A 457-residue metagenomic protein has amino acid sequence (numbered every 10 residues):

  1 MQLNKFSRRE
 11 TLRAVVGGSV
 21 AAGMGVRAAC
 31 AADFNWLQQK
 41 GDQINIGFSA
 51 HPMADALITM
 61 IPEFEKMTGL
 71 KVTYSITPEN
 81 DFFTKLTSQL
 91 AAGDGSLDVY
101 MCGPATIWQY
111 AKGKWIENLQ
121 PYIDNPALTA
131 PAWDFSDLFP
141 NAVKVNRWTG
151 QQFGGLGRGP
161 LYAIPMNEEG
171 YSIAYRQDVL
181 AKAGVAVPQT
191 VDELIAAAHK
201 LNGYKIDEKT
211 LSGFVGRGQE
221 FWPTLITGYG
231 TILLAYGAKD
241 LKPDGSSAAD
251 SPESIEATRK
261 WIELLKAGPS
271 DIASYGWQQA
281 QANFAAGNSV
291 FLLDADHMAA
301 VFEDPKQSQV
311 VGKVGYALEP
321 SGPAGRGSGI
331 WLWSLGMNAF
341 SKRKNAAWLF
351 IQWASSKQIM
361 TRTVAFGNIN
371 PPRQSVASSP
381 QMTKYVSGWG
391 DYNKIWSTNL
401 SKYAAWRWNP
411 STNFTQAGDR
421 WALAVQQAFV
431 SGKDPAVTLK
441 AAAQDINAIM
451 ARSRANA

Functional and structural regions predicted by a protein language model:
M1-S19: N-terminal secretory signal peptides and thylakoid transit peptides that target proteins across membranes
A32-W36, I107-G170, L225, V311-A317 (+1 more regions): Hinge/lid segment of periplasmic solute-binding proteins
W36-Q38, Q120-N141, K205-D207, G218-Q219 (+6 more regions): Short, solvent-exposed loop/beta-turn-alpha elements that line the ligand-binding surface or hinge of extracytoplasmic
K40-H51, K71-S75, D98-V99: Short, well-ordered beta-strand elements
T59-V145, D178-Q189, N283, G287-L292 (+1 more regions): Extracytoplasmic "Venus flytrap"/periplasmic binding protein-like
R147-M166, Y171, I195-S246, S289: Extracytoplasmic/periplasmic solute-binding protein
A197-N202, P243-S274, G315: Glycine-centered hinge/linker elements that transmit conformational signals in sensory and ligand-binding systems
G390-D445: C-terminal capping/gating helix-and-loop segments adjacent to ligand/active sites or protein-protein/ligand interfaces
